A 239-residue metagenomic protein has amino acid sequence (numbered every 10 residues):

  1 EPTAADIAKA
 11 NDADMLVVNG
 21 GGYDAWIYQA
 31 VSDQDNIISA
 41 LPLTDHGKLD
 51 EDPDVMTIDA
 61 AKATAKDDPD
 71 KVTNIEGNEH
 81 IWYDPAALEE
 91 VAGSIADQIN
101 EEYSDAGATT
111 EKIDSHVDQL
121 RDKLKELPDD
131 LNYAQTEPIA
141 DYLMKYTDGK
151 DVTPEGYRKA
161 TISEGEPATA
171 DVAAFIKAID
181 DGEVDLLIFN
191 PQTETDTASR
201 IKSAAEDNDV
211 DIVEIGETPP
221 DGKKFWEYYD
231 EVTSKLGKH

Functional and structural regions predicted by a protein language model:
E1-H239: Extracytoplasmic metal-acquisition and chelation regions
